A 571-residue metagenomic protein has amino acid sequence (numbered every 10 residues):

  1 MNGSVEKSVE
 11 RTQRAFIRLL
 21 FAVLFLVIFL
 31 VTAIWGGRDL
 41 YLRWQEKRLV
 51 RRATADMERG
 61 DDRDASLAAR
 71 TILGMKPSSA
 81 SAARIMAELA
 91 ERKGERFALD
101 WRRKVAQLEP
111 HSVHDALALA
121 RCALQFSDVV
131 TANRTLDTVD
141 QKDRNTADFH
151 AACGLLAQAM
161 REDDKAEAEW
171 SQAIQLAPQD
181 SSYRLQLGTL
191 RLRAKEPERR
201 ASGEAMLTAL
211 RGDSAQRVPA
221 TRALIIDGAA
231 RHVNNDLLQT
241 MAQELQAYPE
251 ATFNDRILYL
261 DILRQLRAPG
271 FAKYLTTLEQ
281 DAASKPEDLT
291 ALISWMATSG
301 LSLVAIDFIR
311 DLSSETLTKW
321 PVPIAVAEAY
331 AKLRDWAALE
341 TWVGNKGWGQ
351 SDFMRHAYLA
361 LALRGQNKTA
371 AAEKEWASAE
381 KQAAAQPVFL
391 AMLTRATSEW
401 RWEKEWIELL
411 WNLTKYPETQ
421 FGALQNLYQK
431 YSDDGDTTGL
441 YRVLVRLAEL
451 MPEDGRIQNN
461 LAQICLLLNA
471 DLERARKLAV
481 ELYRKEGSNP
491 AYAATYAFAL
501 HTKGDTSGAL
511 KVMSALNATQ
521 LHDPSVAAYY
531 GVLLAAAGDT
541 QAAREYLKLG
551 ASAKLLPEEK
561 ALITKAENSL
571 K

Functional and structural regions predicted by a protein language model:
T12-Q13, L42-R48, K76-A82, G94 (+20 more regions): Generic helix N-cap/helix-start motif at coil->alpha-helix transitions
L20-W35: Hydrophobic membrane-insertion alpha-helices, especially the h-region of bacterial N-terminal signal peptides
K47-T71, M75: Alpha-helical segment of the N-proximal tetratricopeptide repeat
T54, E88, R121, L155 (+11 more regions): Residue-level recognition of tetratricopeptide repeat
E58, R92, Q125, A159 (+12 more regions): Register position in tetratricopeptide repeats
A69, R96-Q107, V129-Q141, D163-I174 (+11 more regions): Alpha-helical repeat scaffolds
R121, Q429, N459-A518: Alpha-helical adaptor scaffolds
R544-K571: Terminal, low-structured helical/coil segments at or just beyond the last alpha-helical repeat
